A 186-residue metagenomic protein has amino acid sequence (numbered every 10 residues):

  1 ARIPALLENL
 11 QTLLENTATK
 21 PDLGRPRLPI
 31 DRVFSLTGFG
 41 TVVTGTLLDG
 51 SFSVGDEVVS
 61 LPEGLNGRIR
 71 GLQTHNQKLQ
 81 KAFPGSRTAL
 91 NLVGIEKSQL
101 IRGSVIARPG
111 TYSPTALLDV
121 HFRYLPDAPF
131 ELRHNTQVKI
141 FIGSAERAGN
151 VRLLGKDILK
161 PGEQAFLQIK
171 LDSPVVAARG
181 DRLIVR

Functional and structural regions predicted by a protein language model:
A1-A128, A165: Conserved catalytic-core segments of large NTP-driven translation/proteostasis enzymes
I95-R186: C-terminal effector modules of nucleic-acid-centric enzymes and ribosome-associated factors
